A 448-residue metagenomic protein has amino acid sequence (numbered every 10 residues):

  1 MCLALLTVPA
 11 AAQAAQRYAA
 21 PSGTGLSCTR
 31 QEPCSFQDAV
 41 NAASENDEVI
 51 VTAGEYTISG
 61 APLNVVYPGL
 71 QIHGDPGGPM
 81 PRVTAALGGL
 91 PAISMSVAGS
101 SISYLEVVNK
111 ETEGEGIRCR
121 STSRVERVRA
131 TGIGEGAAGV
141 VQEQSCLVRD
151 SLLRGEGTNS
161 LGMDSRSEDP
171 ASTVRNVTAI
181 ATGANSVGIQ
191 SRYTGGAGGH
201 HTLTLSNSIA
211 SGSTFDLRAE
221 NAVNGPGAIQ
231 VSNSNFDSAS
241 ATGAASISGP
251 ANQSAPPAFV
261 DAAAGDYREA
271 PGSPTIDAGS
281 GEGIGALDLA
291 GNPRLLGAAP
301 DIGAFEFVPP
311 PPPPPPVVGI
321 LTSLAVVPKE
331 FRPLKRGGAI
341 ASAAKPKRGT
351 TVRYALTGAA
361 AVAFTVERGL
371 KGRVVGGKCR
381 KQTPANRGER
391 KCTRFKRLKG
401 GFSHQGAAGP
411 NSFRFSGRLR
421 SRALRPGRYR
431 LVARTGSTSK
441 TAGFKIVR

Functional and structural regions predicted by a protein language model:
M1-Y18, N41-A42, E48, G69 (+3 more regions): Polybasic, low-complexity, intrinsically disordered segments
A19, I72, V83, I102 (+4 more regions): Bulky hydrophobic/aromatic "packing anchor" residues in well-ordered structure
A20-T52, T57: Acidic Gly/Asp/Thr-rich repetitive segments characteristic of extracellular carbohydrate-active and adhesion proteins
S27-T29, P33-S35, R120, S145-L147 (+2 more regions): Sequence contexts marking disulfide-bonded cysteines in secreted/extracellular proteins
E45, A53, L296, R425-P426: Surface-exposed loops/turns
T57, G69-E115, Q253-P257: Right-handed parallel beta-helix/beta-spiral solenoid domain characteristic of secreted/periplasmic
A61-V66, G116, R127-A130, G136-V141 (+2 more regions): Predominantly extracellular beta-rich ligand-binding scaffolds that present long acidic/polar faces for carbohydrate
G249-E306: C-terminal accessory segments
